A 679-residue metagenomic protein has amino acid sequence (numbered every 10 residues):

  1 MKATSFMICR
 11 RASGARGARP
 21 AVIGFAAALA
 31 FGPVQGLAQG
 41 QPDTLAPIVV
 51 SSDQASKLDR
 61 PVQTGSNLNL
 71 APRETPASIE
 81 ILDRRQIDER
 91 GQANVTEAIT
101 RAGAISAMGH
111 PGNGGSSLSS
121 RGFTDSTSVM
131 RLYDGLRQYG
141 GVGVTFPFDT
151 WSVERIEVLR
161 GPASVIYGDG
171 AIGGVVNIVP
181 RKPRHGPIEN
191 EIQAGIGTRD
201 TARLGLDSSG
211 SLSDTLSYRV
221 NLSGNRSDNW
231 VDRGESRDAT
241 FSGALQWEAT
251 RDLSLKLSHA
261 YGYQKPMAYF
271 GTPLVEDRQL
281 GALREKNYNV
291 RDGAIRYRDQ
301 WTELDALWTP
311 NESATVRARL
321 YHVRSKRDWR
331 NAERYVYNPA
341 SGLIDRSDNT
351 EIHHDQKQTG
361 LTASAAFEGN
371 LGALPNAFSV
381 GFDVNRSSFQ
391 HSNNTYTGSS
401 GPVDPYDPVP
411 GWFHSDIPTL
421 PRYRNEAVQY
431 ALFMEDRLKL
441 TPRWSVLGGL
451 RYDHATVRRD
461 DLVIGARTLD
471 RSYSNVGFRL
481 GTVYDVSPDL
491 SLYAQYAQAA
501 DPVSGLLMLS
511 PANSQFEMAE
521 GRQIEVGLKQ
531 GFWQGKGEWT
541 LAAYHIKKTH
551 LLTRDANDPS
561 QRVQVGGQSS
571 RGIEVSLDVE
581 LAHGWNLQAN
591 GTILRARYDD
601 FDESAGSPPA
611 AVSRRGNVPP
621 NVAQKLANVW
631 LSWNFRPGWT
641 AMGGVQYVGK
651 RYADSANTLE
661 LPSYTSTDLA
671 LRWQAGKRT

Functional and structural regions predicted by a protein language model:
M1-R90, T96-A102, V579: N-terminal Sec signal peptide and the immediately downstream disordered periplasmic leader that contains the TonB box
L58, I81-R84, A98-R101, L118-P162: Periplasmic plug
L70, V95-A98, S116-S119, V144 (+2 more regions): N-terminal periplasmic accessory domains that precede and gate Gram-negative outer-membrane beta-barrel machines
E189, I196-R226, V231-Y269, D292-N311: Transmembrane beta-barrel wall of Gram-negative outer-membrane proteins
Y263-R278, S388-Q390, T456, V483-E525 (+4 more regions): Surface-exposed extracellular loop regions of Gram-negative outer-membrane beta-barrel proteins, predominantly
P273-N287, Y337-R346, S392-P421, R467-D470 (+4 more regions): Surface-exposed loop/turn segments flanking beta-strands in extracellular/periplasmic regions
T302-S325, D345-D460: Face-selective signature of the C-terminal outer-membrane beta-barrel domain
H545-K547, Q564-S655: Gram-negative outer-membrane beta-barrel transporters
